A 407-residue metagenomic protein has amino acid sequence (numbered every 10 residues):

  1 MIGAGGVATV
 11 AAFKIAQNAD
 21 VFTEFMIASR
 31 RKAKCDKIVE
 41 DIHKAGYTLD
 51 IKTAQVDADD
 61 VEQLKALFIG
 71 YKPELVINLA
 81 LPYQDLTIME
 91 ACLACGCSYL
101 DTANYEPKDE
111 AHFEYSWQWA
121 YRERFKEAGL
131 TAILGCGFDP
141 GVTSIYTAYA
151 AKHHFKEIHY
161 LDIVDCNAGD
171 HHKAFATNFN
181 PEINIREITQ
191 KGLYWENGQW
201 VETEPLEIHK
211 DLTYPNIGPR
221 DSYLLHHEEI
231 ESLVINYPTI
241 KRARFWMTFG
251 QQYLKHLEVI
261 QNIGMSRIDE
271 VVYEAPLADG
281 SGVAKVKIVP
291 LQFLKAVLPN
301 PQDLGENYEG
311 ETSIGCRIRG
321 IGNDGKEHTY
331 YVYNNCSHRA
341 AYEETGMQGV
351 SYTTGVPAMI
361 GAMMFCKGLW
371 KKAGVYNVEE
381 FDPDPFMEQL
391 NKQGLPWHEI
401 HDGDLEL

Functional and structural regions predicted by a protein language model:
M1-G6: Conserved N-terminal Rossmann-fold NAD(P)-binding element of oxidoreductases
A8-A12: N-terminal Rossmann-fold NAD(P) dinucleotide-binding loop
E24-M26: Short beta-strand element of Class I
R30-K34: Helix N-cap at the beta1-alpha1 junction of Rossmann-like dinucleotide-binding domains, i.e., the first residues
A45-D60: Rossmann-fold cofactor-recognition segment
V56-P73, A80, Q84: Conserved Rossmann-fold cofactor-binding substructure of NAD(P)-dependent oxidoreductases
T102-T131: Rossmann-fold NAD(P)-binding glycine/threonine-rich loop
K152-L407: C-terminal catalytic/substrate-binding lobe primarily of soluble NAD(P)-dependent oxidoreductases
